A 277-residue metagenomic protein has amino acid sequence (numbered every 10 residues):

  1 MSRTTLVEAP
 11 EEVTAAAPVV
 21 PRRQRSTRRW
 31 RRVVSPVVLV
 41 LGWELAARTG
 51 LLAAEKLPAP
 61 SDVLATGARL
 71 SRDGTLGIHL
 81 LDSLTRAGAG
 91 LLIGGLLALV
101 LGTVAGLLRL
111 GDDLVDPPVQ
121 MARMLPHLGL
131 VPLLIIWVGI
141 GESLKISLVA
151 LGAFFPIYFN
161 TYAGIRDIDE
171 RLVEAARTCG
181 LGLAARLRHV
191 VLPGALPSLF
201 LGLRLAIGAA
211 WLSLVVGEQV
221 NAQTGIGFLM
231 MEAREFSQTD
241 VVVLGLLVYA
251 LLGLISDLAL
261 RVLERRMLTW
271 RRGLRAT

Functional and structural regions predicted by a protein language model:
M1-V37, L258-T277: Transmembrane alpha-helical segments of polytopic membrane transport and secretion proteins
P18-S26, T49-I93: Periplasmic/extracellular loop-to-transmembrane helix junction in inner-membrane transport proteins
R86, E232-G253: Pore-lining and gate-forming transmembrane alpha-helices of multi-pass membrane transport proteins
A89-V119: Transmembrane-helix boundary motif in ABC transporter permease subunits
R109, R166, P197, L201 (+1 more regions): C-terminal transmembrane helix and the adjacent membrane-cytosol boundary/short C-terminal tail of inner/organellar
P117, N160, G164-L205, M230: Short cytoplasmic-facing helical segments at TM-TM junctions of multi-pass membrane proteins
Q120-P156, A163-G164: Generic hydrophobic transmembrane alpha-helix motif, especially the helices
S147, L151, L183-G217, D240 (+2 more regions): Transmembrane alpha-helices
